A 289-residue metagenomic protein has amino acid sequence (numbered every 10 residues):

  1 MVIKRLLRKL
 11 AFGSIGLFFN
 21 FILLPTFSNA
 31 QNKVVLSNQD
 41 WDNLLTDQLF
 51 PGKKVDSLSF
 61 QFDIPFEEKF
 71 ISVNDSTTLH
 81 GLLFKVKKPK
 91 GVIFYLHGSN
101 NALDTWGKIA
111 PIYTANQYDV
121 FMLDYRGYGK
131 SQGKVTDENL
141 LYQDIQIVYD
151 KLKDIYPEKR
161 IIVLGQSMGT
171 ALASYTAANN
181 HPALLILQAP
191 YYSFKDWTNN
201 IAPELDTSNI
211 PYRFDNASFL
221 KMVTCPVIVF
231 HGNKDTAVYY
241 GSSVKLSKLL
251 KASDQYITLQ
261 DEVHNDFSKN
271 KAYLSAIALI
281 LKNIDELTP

Functional and structural regions predicted by a protein language model:
T26-F70: An N-terminal hydrophobic leader/cap segment in hydrolases
N74-K151: Membrane-embedded segments
P157-S167: Alpha/beta-hydrolase fold nucleophile elbow
T170-M222: Hydrolase active-site cap/lid region
V223, V229-H231, D235: Short beta-strand/loop motif that positions the catalytic acidic residue of the alpha/beta-hydrolase fold
C225, Y239-K248: Short alpha-helix in the alpha/beta-hydrolase fold that links the catalytic acid
L249-N265: Catalytic histidine neighborhood in serine/cysteine hydrolases with alpha/beta-hydrolase-type architecture
S268-I280: Post-His helix in hydrolase/transferase enzymes
